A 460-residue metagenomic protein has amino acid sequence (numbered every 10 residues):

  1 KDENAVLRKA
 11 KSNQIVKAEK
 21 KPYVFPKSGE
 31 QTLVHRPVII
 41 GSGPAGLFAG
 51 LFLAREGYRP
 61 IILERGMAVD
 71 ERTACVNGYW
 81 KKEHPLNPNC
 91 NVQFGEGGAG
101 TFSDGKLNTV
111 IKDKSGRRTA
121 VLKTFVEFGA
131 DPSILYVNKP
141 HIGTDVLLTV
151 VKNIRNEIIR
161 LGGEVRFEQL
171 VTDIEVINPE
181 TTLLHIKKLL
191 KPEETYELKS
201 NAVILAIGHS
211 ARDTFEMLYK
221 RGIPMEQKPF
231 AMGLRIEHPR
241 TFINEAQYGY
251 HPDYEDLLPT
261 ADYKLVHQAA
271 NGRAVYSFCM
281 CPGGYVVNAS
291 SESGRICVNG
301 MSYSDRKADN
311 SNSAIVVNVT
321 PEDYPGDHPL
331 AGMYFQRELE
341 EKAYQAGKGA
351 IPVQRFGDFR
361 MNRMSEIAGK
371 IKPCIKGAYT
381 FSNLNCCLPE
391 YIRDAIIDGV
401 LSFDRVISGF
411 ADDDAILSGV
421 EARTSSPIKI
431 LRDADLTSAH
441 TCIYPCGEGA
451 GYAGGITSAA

Functional and structural regions predicted by a protein language model:
K1-A460: Residues forming the flavin
